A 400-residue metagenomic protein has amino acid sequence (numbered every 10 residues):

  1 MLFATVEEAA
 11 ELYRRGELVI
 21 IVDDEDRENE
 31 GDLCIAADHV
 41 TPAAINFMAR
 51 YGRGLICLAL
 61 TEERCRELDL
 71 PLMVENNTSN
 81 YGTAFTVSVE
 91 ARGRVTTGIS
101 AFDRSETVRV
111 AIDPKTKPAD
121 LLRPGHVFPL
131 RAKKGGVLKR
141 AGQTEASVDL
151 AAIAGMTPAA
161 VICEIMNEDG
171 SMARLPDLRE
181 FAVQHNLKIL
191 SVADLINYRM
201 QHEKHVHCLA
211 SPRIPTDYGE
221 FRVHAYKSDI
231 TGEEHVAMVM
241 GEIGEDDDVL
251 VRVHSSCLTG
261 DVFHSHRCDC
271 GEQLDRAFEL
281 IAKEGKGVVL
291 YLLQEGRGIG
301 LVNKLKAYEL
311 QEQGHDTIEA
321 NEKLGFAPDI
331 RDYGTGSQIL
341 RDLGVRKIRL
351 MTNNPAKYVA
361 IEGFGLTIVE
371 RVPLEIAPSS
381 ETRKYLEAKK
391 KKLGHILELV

Functional and structural regions predicted by a protein language model:
M1-V400: Catalytic domains of riboflavin
